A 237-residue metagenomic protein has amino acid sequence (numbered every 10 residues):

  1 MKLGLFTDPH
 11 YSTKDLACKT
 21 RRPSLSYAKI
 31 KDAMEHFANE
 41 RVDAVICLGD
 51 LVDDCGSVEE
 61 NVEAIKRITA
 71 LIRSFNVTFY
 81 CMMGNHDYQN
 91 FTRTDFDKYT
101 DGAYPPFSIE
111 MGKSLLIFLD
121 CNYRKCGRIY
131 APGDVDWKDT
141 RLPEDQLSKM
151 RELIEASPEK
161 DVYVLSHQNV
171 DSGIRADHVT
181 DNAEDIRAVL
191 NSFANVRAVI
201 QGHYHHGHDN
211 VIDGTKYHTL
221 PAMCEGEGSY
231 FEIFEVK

Functional and structural regions predicted by a protein language model:
M1, D43, P106, K113-S114 (+1 more regions): Alpha/beta-hydrolase fold active-site loops
M1-N61: N-terminal active-site segment of His-dependent metallophosphoesterases
L5-T7, V45-D50, T78-N85, Y163-S166 (+2 more regions): Active-site neighborhood of phospho(di)ester-bond hydrolases with catalytic His/Asp-centered motifs
T13, D54-C55, N90, D171-I174 (+1 more regions): Short, solvent-exposed loop/turn segments at secondary-structure junctions
S26-I30, H178-A194: Short, motif-level signal for alpha-helix interfacial/capping segments enriched in acidic residues and aromatics/proline
S57-E152, A156-S157, D185-N195, D209-V236: Extended active-site neighborhood of metal-dependent phosphoesterases/phosphodiesterases
Y123-K125, N169-S172, H206-G207: Short, catalytically relevant binding-site loops at active-site mouths
E152-I174: Short acidic, glycine-rich surface-loop motifs adjacent to enzyme active sites
